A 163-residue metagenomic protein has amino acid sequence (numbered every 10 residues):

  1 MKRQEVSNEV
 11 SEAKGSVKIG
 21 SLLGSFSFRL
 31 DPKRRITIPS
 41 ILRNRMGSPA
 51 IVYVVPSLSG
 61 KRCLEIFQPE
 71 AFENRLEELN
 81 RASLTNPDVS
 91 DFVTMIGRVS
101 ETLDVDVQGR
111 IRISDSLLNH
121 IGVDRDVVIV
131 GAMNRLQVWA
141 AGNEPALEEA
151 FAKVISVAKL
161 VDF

Functional and structural regions predicted by a protein language model:
M1-F28, P32-R35, I41-Q108, D115-F163: Flexible "stalk/tail and boundary" regions
